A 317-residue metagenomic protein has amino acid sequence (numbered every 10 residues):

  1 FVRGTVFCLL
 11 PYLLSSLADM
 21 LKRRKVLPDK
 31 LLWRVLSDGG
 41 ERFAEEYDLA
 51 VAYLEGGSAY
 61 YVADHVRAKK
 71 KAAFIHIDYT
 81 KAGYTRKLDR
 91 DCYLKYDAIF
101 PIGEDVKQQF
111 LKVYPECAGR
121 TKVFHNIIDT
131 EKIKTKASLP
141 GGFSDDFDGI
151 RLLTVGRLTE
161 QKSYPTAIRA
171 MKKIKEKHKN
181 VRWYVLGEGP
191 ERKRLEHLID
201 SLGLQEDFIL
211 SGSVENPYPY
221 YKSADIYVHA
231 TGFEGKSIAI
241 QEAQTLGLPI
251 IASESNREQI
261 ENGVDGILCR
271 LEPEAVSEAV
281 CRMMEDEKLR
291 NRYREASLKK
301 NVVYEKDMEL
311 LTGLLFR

Functional and structural regions predicted by a protein language model:
K70-H76, T80, L94-T135: Donor nucleotide-sugar binding/catalytic pocket of nucleotide-sugar-dependent glycosyltransferases
I150-E176, P190-E196: A conserved mid-protein helix/loop that constitutes part of the nucleotide-sugar donor-binding site
L152, A167-M171, W183, V276 (+1 more regions): A structural motif in glycosyltransferase catalytic domains
S213, G232: Aromatic "clamp/platform" in nucleotide-sugar-dependent glycosyltransferases that forms part of the donor/acceptor
Y218, K236-T245, R257-E258, V264: Short alpha-helical segment that forms part of, or immediately flanks, the ligand-binding pocket in carbohydrate-active
T245, P249-A252: Short hydrophobic beta-strand element within catalytic cores of glycosyltransferases and related nucleotide-activated
N262-G263, I267-E274, R282-E287: Conserved acidic donor-binding segment of nucleotide-sugar-dependent glycosyltransferases
L271, K288-F316: A charged, aromatic-enriched C-terminal amphipathic alpha-helix characteristic of glycosyltransferases across folds
